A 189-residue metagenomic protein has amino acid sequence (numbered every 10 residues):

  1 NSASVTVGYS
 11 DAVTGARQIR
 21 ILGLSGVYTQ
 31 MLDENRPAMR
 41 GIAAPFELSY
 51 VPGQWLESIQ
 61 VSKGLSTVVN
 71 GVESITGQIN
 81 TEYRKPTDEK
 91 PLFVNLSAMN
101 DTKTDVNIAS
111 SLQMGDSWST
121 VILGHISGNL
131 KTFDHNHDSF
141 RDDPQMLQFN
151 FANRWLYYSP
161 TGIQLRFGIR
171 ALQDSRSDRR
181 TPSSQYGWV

Functional and structural regions predicted by a protein language model:
N1, R17-R20, F46-P52, V61 (+3 more regions): N-terminal periplasmic accessory domains that precede and gate Gram-negative outer-membrane beta-barrel machines
S2-P37, E57: Extracytoplasmic beta-strand/coil segments of soluble accessory domains associated with Gram-negative outer-membrane
T6, Y28, A38-M39, L65-V69 (+1 more regions): Short beta-strands and strand-coil junctions in structured, solvent-facing domains, enriched
G8, F46, S66-N70, N95-A98 (+2 more regions): Outer-membrane beta-barrel domain signature
G26, A38, R84, M99-D101 (+3 more regions): Structural signature of outer-membrane beta-barrel domains
Q30, S58-S62, Q78-R84, P91-N100 (+2 more regions): Predominantly transmembrane beta-strands of Gram-negative outer membrane beta-barrel pores used for transport
R36-K63, F151: Short acidic/polar hinge/loop motifs at secondary-structure boundaries that mediate gating or recognition
N129-N150, L156-V189: Flexible loop and strand-edge segments within Gram-negative outer membrane beta-barrel domains
